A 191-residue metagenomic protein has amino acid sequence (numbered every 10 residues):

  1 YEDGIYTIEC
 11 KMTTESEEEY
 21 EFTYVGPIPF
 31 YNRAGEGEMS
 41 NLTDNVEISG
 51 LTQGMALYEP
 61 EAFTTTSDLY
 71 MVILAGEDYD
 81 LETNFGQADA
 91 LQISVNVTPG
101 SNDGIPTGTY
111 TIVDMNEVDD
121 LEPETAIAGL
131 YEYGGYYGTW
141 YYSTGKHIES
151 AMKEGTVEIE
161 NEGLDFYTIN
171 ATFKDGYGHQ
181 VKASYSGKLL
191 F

Functional and structural regions predicted by a protein language model:
Y1-P29, E122-L190: Acidic, glycine-rich flexible loop segments
F30-E36, P99-T107, F191: Short, surface-exposed linear segments at secondary-structure transitions and domain or protein termini
N32-Y70: Extreme N-terminal export signal peptides that direct proteins to the secretory pathway
A56-E158: Surface-exposed helix/loop patches within compact recognition domains
